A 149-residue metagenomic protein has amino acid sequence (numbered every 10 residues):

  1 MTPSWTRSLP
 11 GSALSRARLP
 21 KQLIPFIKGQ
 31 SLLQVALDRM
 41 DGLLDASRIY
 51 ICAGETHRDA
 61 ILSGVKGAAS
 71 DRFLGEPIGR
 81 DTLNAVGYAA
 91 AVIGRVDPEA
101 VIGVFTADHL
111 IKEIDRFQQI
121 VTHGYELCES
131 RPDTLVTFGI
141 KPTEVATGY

Functional and structural regions predicted by a protein language model:
M1-T6, P10-A17, P25-T106, K112-R116 (+2 more regions): Conserved N-terminal catalytic core of the sugar/cofactor nucleotidyltransferase
L23, F73, L135-T137: Conserved beta-strand scaffold positions in the cores of enzyme catalytic domains, especially in NTP/NDP-utilizing
E113-Y149: Conserved core of the sugar-phosphate nucleotidyltransferase
